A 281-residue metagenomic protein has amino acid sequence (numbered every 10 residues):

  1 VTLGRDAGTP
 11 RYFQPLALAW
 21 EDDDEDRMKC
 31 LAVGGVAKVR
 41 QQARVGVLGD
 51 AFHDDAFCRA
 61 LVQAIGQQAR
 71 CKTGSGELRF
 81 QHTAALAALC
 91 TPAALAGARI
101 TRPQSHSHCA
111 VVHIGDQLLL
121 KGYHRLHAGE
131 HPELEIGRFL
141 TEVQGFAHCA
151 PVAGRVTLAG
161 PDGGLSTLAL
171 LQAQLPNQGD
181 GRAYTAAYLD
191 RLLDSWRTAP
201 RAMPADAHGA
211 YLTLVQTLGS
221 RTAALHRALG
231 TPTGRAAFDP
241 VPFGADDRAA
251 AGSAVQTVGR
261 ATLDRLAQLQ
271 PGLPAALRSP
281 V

Functional and structural regions predicted by a protein language model:
T2-A267: Conserved ATP-binding subdomain of kinase catalytic cores across diverse folds
Q270: Active-site-proximal, well-structured secondary-structure segments within enzyme catalytic domains
L273-V281: Short, intrinsically disordered, charge-balanced linker/junction segments flanking boundaries in proteins
